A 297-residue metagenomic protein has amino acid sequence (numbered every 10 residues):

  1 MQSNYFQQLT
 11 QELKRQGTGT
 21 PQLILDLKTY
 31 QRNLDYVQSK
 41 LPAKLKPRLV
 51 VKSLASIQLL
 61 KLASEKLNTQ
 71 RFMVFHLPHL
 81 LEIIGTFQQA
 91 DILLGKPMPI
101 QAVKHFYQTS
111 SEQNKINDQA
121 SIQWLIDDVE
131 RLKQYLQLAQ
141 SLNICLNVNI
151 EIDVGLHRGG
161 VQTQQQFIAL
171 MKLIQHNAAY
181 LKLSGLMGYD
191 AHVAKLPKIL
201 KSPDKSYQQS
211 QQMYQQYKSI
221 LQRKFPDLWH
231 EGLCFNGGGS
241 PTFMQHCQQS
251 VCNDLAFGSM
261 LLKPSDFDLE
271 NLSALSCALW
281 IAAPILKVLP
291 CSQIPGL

Functional and structural regions predicted by a protein language model:
N4-L25: Generic N-terminal amphipathic, Lys/Arg-enriched alpha-helix
Q7-Q8, Y30-Y36, L41-Q58: N-terminal glycine-rich anion-binding loops that anchor highly charged ligand groups
L25-Y36, Q209-Q216: A non-catalytic, amphipathic alpha-helix used as a structural packing/dimerization or gating element in enzyme scaffolds
L34, Q38-L41, F87, N114 (+4 more regions): Structural signal for hydrophobic packing residues in well-ordered secondary-structure cores of soluble enzyme domains
P47-P197: Active-site-proximal beta-alpha core segment in soluble small-molecule metabolic enzymes
L138, N147, D153-A274: Active-site loop/helix belt of alpha/beta enzymes
K263-L297: Charged (often Lys/Glu-rich) extended helix/loop segments that serve as interaction or gating elements
